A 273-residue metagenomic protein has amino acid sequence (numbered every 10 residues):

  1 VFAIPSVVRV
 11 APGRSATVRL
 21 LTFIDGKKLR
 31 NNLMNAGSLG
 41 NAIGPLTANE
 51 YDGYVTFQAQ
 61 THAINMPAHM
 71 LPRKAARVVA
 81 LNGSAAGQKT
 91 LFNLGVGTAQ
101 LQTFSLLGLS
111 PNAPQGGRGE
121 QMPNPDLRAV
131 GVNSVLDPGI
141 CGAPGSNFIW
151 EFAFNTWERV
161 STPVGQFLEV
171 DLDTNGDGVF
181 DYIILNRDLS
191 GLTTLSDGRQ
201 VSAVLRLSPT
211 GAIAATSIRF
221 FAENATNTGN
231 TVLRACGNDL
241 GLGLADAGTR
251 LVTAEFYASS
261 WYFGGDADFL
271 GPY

Functional and structural regions predicted by a protein language model:
V1, A48, F57-Q102: Long, low-complexity ectodomains and other extracytoplasmic segments of secretory-pathway proteins
V1-V7, K28-R30, Q60, P209-R219: Short beta-strand and strand-turn-strand segments in soluble, beta-rich domains
F2-A42: Intrinsically disordered, low-complexity Pro/Gly/Ser/Thr-rich segments with frequent PxxP/GP/PP motifs and embedded
S15-R19, A63-N65, I149-E151, N230-V232: Intrinsic-disorder/low-complexity, polar/charged segments enriched in Ser/Thr/Lys/Arg/Asp/Glu/Gln
A16, N49-G53, R250-A254: Exposed beta-strand face motif in extracellular beta-rich ectodomains
I24, A59-T61, F256-Y262: Surface-exposed loop/turn motifs at beta-strand-loop junctions within extracellular Ig-like and Fibronectin type III
A36-A59: A short beta-strand micro-motif common to beta-rich folds, especially ectodomain repeats
G87-Y273: Surface-exposed extracytoplasmic segments
